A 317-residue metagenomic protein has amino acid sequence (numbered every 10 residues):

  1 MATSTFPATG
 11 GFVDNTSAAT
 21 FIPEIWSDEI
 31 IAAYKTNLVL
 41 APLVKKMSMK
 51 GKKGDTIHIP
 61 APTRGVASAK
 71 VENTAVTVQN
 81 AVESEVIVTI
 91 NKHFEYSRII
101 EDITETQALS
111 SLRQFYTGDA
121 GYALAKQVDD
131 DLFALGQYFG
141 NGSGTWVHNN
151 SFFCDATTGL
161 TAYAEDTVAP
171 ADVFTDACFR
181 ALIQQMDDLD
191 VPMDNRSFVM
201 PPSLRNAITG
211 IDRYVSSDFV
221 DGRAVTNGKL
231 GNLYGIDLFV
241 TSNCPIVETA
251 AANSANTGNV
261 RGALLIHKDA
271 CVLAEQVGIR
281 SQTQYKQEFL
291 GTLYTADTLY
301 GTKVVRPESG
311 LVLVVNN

Functional and structural regions predicted by a protein language model:
M1-E85, G310, V314-V315: N-terminal "assembly arms/tails" that initiate or stabilize quaternary assembly in self-assembling proteins
A2-T9, D14, G278-N317: Extended, compositionally biased alpha-helical segments that mediate assembly or anchoring
K46, H58, R64, V76-T77 (+2 more regions): Structured, hydrophobic secondary-structure cores that serve as assembly/anchoring elements
K53, I57-A61, A177-E275: Extended oligomerization regions of viral-like shell subunits
D55-I57, V86, Y96, D194-R196 (+3 more regions): Structural beta-strand/beta-sheet cores of well-ordered domains, especially the beta-sheet scaffolds that support
A67-K70, R98-I99, A108, A207-G210 (+4 more regions): Short helix/loop capping segments that flank catalytic or ligand/cofactor-binding pockets
I103-D188, V312-N317: Alpha-helical scaffold segments that mediate packing/assembly in large oligomeric complexes
